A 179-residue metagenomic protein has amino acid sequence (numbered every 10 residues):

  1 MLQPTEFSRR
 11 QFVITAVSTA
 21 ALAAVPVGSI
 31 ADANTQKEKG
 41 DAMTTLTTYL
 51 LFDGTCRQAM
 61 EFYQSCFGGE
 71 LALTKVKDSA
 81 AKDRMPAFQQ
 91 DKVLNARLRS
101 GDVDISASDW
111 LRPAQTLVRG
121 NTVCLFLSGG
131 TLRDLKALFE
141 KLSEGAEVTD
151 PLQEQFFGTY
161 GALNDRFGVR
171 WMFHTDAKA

Functional and structural regions predicted by a protein language model:
M1-F7, S18-L22: N-terminal secretory signal peptides
V27-L46: C-terminal segment of N-terminal export signals and the immediately downstream linker at the start of the mature
G40, L50-D102: Core segments of cupin and vicinal oxygen chelate
M43-T47, G120-C124: Short, solvent-exposed beta-strand edge segments and adjacent coil->beta transition regions
T47, V93-L94, G158-Y160: Short loop/turn microsegments at loop-to-beta-strand junctions
S65-C66, R112-V118, L125-R166: Vicinal oxygen chelate
D104-S106: Conserved, structured core segments of small domains
E154, F173-A179: Short beta->alpha transition motifs characteristic of CBS
